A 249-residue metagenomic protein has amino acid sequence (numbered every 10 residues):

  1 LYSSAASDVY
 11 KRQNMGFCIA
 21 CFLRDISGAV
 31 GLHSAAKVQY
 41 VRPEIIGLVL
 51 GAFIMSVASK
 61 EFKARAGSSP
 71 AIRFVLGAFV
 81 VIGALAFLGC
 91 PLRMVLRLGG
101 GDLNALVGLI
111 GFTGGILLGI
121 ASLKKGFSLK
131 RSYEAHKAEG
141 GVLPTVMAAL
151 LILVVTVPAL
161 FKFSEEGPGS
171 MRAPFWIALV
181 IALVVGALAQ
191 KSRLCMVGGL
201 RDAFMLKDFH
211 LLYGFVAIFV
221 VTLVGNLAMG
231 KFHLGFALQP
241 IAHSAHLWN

Functional and structural regions predicted by a protein language model:
L1-A6, Y10: Single conserved hydrophobic/aromatic residue that forms the stacking wall/gate of nucleotide- or nucleobase-binding
N14, C18-H33, L92-G99, K130 (+3 more regions): Membrane-interface helix termini and inter-helical loops of multi-pass transporters
A20, P43, G47-M55, I72-F87 (+8 more regions): Alpha-helical transmembrane segments in multi-pass membrane proteins
G28-I45: Interfacial helix-start motif at the membrane-water boundary
A52-R65, I120-K130, K191-A203: C-terminal ends of transmembrane helices
M55-V75, F209, H233-W248: Membrane-embedded helical hairpins/re-entrant loop segments and their flanking transmembrane helices within multi-pass
V57-K63, A86-M94, S122-G126, P158-F163 (+1 more regions): Transmembrane alpha-helix boundary signature
F87, P91-V142: Membrane-interface helix-loop-helix junctions at boundaries between adjacent transmembrane segments
